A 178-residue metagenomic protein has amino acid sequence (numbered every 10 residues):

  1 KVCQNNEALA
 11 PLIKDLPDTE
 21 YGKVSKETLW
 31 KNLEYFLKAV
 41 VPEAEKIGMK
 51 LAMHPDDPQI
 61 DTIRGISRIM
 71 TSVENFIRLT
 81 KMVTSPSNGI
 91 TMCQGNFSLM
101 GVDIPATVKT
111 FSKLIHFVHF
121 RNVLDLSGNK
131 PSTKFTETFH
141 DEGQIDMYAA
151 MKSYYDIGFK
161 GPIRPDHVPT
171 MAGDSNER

Functional and structural regions predicted by a protein language model:
K1-L12: Glycine-rich, aromatic-flanked loop segments that form ligand/cofactor-binding clefts across common enzyme folds
A10-Y21, Y35-K38, P42-K46, K50 (+2 more regions): Histidine-acidic metal/acid-base catalytic patches
D57: Helix-loop segments that flank and shape redox-cofactor active sites
